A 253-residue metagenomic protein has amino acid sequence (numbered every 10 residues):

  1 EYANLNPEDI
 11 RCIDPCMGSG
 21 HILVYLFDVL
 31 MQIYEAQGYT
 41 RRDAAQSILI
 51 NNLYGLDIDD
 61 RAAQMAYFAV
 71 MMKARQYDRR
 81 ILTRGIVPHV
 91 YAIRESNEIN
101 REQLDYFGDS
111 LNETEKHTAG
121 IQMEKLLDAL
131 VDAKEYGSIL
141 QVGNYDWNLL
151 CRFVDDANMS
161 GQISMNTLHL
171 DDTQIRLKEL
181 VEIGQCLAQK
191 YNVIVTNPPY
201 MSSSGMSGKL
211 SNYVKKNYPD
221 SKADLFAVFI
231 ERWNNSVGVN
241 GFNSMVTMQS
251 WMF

Functional and structural regions predicted by a protein language model:
E1-F253: SAM-dependent methyltransferase catalytic region
